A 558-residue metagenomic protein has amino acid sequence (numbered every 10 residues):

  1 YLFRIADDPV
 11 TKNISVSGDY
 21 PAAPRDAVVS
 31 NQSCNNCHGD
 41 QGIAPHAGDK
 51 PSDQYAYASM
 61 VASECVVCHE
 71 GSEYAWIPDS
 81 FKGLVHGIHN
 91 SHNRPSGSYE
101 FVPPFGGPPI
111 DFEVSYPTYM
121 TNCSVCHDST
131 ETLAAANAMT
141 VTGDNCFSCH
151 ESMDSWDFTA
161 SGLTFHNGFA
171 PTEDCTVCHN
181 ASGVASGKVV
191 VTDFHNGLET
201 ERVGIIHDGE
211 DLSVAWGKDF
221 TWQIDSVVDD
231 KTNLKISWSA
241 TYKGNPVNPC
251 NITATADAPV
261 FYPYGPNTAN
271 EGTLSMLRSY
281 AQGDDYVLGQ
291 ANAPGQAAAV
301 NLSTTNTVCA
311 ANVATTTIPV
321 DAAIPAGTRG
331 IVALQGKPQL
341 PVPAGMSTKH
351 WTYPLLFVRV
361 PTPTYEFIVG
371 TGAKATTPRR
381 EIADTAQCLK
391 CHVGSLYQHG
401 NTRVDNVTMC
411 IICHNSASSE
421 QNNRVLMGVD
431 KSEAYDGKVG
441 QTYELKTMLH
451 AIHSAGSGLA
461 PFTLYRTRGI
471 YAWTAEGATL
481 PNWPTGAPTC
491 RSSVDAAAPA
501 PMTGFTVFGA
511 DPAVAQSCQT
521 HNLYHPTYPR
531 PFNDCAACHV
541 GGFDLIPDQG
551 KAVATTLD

Functional and structural regions predicted by a protein language model:
Y1-T140, G217-T221, D225-L557: Extended surface/linker regions that mediate inter-domain or inter-protein docking in multi-component redox
V66, F147, T176-V177, I411: Structural recognition of the beta-strand scaffold that forms the well-ordered cores of secreted hydrolase catalytic
D144-F147, S152-D157, T164-H166, E173-T176 (+1 more regions): Ordered core of a single globular domain
E151, N180-V184, N415: Short, well-ordered loop/turn and helix-capping segments at boundaries between secondary-structure elements and domains
F169-A215: A eukaryote-biased signal for short, well-structured alpha-helical docking elements
